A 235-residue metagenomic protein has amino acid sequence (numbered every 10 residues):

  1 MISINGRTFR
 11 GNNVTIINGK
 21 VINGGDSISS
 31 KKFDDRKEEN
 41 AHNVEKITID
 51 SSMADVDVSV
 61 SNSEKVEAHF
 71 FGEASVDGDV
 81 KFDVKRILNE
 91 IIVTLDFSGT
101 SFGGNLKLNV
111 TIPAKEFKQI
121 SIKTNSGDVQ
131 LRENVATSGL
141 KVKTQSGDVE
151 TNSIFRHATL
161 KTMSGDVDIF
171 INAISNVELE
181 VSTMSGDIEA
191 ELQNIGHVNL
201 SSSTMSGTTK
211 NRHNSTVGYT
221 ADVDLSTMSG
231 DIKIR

Functional and structural regions predicted by a protein language model:
I2, R7-F9, N13-V14, T151-R235: Short, surface-exposed interaction patches in beta-rich subdomains that mediate adhesion/assembly near membranes
I2-L88, T111, Q130-N134, L192 (+2 more regions): Short linear S-[DN]-x-LW-Φ motif typified by the pepsin-like aspartic protease active-site region
V14-T15, E45-S52, E67-F71, E90-T100 (+6 more regions): Well-ordered beta-strand segments characteristic of repetitive beta-sheet solenoids
G19, D26, D57-S59, V66-A68 (+13 more regions): Generic marker of "main functional regions" within proteins
S27-S30, F97-G104: Extracellular beta-rich ligand/substrate-recognition surface
K31-F33, A41-N43, S52, V76-D79 (+7 more regions): Residues that act as N-cap/strand-start positions at coil-to-secondary-structure junctions
D35-E38, D55-V60, F82-D83, K107-P113 (+7 more regions): Short, T/G/N/S-enriched strand-turn elements that build extracellular solenoid repeat scaffolds
